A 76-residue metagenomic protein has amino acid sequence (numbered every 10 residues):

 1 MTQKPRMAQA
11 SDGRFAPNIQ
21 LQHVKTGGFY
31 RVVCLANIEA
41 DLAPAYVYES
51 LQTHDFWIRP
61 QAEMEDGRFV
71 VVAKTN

Functional and structural regions predicted by a protein language model:
M1-P17: Mixed-charge, Lys/Arg-rich low-complexity intrinsically disordered regions
T2-R6, A45-Y46, W57, A73: Basic, alpha-helical terminal appendages of large translation-related enzymes
R14-N18, D41-P44: A short, compositionally biased
F15-A16, G27-F29: An N-terminal domain-cap segment
I19-V24: A short beta-strand micro-motif
G28-N37: Short beta-strand-centered aromatic/proline hotspots
E39-R59: Short solvent-exposed strand/turn elements
D55-N76: Intrinsically disordered, low-complexity, charged/polar segments
